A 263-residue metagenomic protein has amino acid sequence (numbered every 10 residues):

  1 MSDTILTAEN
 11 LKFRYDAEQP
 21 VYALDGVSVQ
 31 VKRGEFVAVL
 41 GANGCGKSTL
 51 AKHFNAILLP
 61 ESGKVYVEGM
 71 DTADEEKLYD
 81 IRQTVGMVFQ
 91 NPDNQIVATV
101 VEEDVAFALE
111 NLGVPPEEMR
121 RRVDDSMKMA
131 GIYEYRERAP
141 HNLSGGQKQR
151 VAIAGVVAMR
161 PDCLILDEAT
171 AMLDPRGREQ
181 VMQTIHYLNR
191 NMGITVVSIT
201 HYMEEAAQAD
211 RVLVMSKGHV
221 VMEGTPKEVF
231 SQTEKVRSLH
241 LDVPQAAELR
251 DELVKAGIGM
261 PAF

Functional and structural regions predicted by a protein language model:
L40-A42: The feature captures the beta-strand-to-loop junction immediately N-terminal to the Walker
N55: Helix-to-loop junction immediately C-terminal to a conserved catalytic motif
G63-A73, I81: Conserved ABC transporter NBD signature motif
E117-Y135: Conserved ABC ATPase "signature" region
A139-L143, Q147: Conserved ABC ATPase signature
L164-D167: Catalytic Walker B motif of ABC-type/P-loop ATPase nucleotide-binding domains
